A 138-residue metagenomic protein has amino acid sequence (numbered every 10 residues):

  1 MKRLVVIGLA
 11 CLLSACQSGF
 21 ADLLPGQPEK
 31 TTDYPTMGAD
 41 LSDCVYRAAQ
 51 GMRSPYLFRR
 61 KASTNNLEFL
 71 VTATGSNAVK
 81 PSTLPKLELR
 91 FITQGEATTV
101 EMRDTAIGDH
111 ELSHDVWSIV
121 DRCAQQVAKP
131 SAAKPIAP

Functional and structural regions predicted by a protein language model:
K2-G8: Sec-dependent signal peptide recognition, specifically the positively charged N-region followed immediately by
A10, G38, T98-V100, W117: Processing junctions and N-termini across compartments
A10-T31: Bacterial Sec signal peptide processing site at the extreme N-terminus
Q17, D43-V45, R122-A124: Sequence contexts marking disulfide-bonded cysteines in secreted/extracellular proteins
L24-P25, M52-S54, K129-I136: Extracellular/mature segments of secreted proteins
T31-A73, L84-K86: Post-signal-peptide N-terminal segment of Sec-exported extracytoplasmic proteins
L67-D104: Mid-chain, structured segments of secreted extracytoplasmic proteins
E101-P138: C-terminal partner/receptor-binding element of secreted or periplasmic proteins
